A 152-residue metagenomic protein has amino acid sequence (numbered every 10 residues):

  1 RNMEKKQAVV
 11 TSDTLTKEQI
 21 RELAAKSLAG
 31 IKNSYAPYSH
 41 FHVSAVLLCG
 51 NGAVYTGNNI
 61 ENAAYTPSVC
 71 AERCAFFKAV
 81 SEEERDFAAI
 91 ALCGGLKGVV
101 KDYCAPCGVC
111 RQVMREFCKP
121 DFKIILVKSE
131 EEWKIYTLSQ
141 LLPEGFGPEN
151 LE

Functional and structural regions predicted by a protein language model:
N2-K5, N150-E152: N-terminal charge/polar-biased segments
M3-A25, S129: Short, compositionally biased leader-like segments
R21-A36: Short, basic/aromatic recognition patches
S27, A45-V46, A75, A79: Small-residue (primarily alanine) positions within well-ordered alpha-helices, especially packing/interaction faces
Y38-H40, V69: Short glycine/proline-enriched turns and hinge-like loops at secondary-structure junctions
H40-C49, I125: Short beta-strand scaffold segments in enzyme catalytic cores
T56-N150: Zn2+-dependent cytidine deaminase-like catalytic core
